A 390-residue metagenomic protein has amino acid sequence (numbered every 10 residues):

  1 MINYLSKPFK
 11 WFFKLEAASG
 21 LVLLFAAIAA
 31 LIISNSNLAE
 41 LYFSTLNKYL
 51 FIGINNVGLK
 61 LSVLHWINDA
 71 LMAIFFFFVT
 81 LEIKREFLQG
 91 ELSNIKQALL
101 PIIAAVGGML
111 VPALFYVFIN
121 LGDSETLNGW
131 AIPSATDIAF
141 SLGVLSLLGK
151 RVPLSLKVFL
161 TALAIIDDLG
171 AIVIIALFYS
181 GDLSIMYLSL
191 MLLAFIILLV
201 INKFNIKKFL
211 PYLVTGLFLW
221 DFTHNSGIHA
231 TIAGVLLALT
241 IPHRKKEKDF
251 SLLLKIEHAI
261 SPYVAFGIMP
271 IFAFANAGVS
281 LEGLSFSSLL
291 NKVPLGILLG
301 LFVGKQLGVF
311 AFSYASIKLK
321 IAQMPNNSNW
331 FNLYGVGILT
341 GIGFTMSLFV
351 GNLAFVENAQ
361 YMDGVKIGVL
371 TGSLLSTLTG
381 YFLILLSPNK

Functional and structural regions predicted by a protein language model:
M1-L15, N35, F204, K208-F218 (+3 more regions): Predominantly late transmembrane helices and immediately cytosolic-facing juxtamembrane segments
L23-S34, F75-L81, V111-A113, A194-V200 (+4 more regions): Hydrophobic core segments of alpha-helical transmembrane domains in multi-pass membrane transport and ion-translocation
I33-S44, G58-L64, F78-S93, P112-A131: Transmembrane alpha-helix boundary signature
N56, K60-Q89, L239-I241, V264-L284 (+3 more regions): Hydrophobic transmembrane alpha-helices of secondary-active transporters and Na+-translocating membrane complexes
H65-F76, S124-A139, S180-L193, H229-L237 (+1 more regions): Structural signature of hydrophobic alpha-helical transmembrane segments
F87-A113, S184-I196, L281-L307, W330 (+2 more regions): Entry/N-cap segments of selected transmembrane alpha helices and their immediately preceding amphipathic helices
I103-L142, L298-A354, T371-L386: Transmembrane alpha-helices that form the ion-translocation and gating core of multi-pass ion transport proteins
L145, G149-P242: Functional cores that coordinate and move charged inorganic groups
